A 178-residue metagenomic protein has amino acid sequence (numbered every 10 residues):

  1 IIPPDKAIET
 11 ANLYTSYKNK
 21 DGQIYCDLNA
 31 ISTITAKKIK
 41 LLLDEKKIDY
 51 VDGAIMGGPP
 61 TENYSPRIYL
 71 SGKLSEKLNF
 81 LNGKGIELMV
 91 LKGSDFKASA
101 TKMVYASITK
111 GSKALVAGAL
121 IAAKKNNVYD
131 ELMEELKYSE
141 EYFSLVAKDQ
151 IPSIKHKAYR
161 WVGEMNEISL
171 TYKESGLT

Functional and structural regions predicted by a protein language model:
I1-I31: Rossmann-like NAD(P)-binding element
P3-L13, I86-G93, E135-Y138: Short, composition-biased local secondary-structure segments
A7, I31-K110: Rossmann-fold dinucleotide-binding core
A7-A11, A36, V116, M165: A general structural signal for well-ordered alpha-helical segments in protein cores
T15-D21, G57-G58, K97-A100, L145-D149: A short alpha-helix capping/helix-coil boundary motif
T15-K18, K40, D44, L120: A structural alpha-helix within SAM-dependent methyltransferase catalytic domains
T101-T178: Helical "substrate-binding/catalytic lid" subdomain of Rossmann-like NAD(P)-dependent dehydrogenases/reductases
